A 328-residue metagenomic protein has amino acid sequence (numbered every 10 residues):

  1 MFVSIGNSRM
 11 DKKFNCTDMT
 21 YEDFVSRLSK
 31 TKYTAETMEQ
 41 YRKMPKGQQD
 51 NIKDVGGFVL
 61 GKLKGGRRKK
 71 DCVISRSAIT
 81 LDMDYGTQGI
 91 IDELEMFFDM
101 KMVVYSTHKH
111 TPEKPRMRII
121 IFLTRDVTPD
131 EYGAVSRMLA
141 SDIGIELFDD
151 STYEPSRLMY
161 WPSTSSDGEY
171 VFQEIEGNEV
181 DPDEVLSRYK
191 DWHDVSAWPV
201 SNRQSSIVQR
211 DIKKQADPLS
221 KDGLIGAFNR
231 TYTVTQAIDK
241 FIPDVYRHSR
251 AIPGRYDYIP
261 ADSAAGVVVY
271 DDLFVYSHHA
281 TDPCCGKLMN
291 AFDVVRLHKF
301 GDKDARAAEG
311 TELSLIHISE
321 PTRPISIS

Functional and structural regions predicted by a protein language model:
M1-P115, F122-A134, M138, N202 (+3 more regions): Signature for HUH/AEP ssDNA processing cores
V73, K240-G301: N-terminal single-stranded DNA-binding subdomain of primase/primase-helicase replication proteins
D99-M102, L147-D149, I238-A251: Short secondary-structure junctions
H108-T128, Y132, D181, V185-P199 (+2 more regions): Hydrophobic/aromatic-rich, well-ordered segments within soluble, folded domains that form packed cores
P112, F122-V127, F148-I175: Short, conserved secondary-structure transition motifs
G177-F228: Long, charge-rich alpha-helical interaction segments
L219-Y246: Acidic, glycine-rich loop-and-strand cores that form catalytic or ligand-binding grooves in diverse globular domains
I316-I327: Single conserved hydrophobic/aromatic residue that forms the stacking wall/gate of nucleotide- or nucleobase-binding
